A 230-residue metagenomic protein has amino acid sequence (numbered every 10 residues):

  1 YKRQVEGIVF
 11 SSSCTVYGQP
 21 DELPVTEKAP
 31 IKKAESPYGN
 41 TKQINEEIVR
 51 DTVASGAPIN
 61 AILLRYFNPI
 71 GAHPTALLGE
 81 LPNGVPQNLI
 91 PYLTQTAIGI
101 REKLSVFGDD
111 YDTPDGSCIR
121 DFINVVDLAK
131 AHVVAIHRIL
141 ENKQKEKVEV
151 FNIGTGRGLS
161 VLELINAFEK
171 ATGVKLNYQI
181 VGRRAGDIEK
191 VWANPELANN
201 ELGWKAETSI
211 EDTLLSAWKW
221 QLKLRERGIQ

Functional and structural regions predicted by a protein language model:
Y1-Q4: Conserved small/polar residues in nucleotide/adenosyl-binding loops
G7, V16-N68, A76-N88: Catalytic helix-loop patch of NAD(P)-dependent Rossmann-fold dehydrogenases
I8-F10, I62-R65, D121, N152-I153: Structural signature of the Rossmann-like NAD(P)-dependent dehydrogenase/reductase core
F10, E27, L215: Phosphate-coordinating loops and pocket residues in cytosolic domains that bind phosphorylated ligands
S13: Residue(s) in the substrate-gating loop at a strand-loop-helix junction that position the organic substrate next
Y17, I70, R157-L159: Feature marks short, surface-exposed loop/turn motifs that line or immediately flank catalytic pockets and channel
H73-P86, L93-T96, E102: Hydrophobic, Gly/Ser/Ala-rich alpha-helical and linker tracts in large acyl-processing enzymes of secondary/lipid
I90-Q230: C-terminal substrate-binding subdomain of Rossmann-fold SDR/epimerase-dehydratase oxidoreductases
